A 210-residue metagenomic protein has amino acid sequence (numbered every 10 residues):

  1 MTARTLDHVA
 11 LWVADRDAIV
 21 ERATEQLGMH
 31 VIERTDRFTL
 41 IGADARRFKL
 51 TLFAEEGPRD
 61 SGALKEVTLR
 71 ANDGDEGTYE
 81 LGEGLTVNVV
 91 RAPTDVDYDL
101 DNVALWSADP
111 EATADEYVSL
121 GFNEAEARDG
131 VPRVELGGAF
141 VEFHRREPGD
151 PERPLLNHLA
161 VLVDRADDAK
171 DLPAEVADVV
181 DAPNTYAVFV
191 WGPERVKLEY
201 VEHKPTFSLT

Functional and structural regions predicted by a protein language model:
M1, A10-K49, L105-V141: Core segments of cupin and vicinal oxygen chelate
M1-V20, L64-V67, N88-A114, L120-N123 (+2 more regions): N-terminal beta-strand motif that seeds the catalytic metal site of vicinal oxygen chelate
D15-D17, A71-D75, D109-E111, D164-D168: Helix N-cap motif at beta-to-alpha junctions
D17-R22, I32-T35, F48-A92: Extended, hydrophobic interaction surfaces within ordered domains
L50, V163-D164: Catalytic cores of nucleotide-enabled group-transfer and carboxylate-activating enzymes in metabolic and assembly-line
P58-S61, D95-D97, R133, D150-E152: Short glycine/serine/proline-enriched coil/turn segments at secondary-structure junctions
N72-L105, A127-R146, K170-T210: Vicinal oxygen chelate
L155, D167-D171: C-terminal, charge/polar-rich interaction regions
